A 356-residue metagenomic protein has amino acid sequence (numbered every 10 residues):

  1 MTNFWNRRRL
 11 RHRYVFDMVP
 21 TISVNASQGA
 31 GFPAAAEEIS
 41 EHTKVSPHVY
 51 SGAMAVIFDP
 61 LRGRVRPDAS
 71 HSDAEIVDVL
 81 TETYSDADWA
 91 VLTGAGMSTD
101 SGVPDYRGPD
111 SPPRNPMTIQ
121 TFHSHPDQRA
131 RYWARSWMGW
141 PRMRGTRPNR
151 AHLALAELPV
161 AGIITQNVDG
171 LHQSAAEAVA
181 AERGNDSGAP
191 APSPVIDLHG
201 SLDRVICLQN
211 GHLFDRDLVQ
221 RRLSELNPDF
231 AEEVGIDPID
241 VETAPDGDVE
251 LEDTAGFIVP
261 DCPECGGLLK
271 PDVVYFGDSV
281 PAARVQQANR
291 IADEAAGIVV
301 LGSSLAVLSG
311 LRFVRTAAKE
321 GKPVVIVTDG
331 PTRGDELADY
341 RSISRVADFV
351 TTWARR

Functional and structural regions predicted by a protein language model:
M1-F16: Extreme N-terminal basic, low-complexity initiation segments that serve as generic localization/processing leaders
R7, A34-A35: Extended intrinsically disordered, low-complexity segments enriched in serine/proline/acidic residues
Y14, S23, S27, A35-R356: Conserved catalytic core of sirtuin-type NAD+-dependent deacylases
